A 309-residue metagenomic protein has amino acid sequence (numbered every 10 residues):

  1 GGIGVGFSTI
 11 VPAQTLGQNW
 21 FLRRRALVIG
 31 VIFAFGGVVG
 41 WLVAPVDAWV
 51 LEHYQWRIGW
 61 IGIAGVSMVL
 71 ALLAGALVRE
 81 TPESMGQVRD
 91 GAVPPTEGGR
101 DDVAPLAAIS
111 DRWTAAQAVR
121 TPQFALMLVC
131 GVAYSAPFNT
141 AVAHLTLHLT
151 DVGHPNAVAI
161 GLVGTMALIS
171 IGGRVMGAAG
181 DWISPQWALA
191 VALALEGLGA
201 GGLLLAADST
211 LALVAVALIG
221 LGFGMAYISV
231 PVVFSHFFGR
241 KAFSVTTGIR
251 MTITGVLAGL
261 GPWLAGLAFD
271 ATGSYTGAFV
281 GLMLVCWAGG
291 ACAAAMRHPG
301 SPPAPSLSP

Functional and structural regions predicted by a protein language model:
G1-S8, V132, L211-M225: Hydrophobic core of transmembrane alpha-helices in multi-pass small-molecule transporters, especially MFS/SLC-type
V5-F21, M225-F238: Intracellular juxtamembrane helix-capping segments at the cytosolic ends of symmetry-related transmembrane helices
F35-S84: Helix-loop-helix hairpin linking two adjacent transmembrane segments in secondary transporters
G40, F237-T272: A late C-terminal transmembrane helix in Major Facilitator Superfamily
G65-D102, C292-R297: C-terminal membrane-cytosol helix-exit motif in multi-pass small-molecule transporters
A116-M176, G261: Extracytoplasmic gate region of multi-pass secondary transporters
G173-S184, F269-D270: Helix-to-loop junctions at the C-terminal end of transmembrane segments in multipass secondary transporters
L195-A207: C-terminal ends and interior cores of transmembrane alpha-helices in multi-pass membrane transporters/permeases
